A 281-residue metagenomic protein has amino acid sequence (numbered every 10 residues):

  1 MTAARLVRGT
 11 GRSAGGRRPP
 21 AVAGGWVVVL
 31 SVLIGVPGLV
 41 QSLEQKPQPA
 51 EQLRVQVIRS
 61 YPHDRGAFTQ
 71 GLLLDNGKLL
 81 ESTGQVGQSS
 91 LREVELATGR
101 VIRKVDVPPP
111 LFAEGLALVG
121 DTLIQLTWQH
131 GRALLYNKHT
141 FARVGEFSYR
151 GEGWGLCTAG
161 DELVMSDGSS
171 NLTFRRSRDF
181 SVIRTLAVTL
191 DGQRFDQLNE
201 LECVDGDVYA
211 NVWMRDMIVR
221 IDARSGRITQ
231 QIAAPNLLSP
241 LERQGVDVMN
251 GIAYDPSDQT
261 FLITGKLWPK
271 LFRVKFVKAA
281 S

Functional and structural regions predicted by a protein language model:
P47-R65, T98-R100: A short helix->beta-strand "capping" segment at the edge of beta-propeller domains
I58-S90, D106, P110-A117: Beta-strand-rich domains and repeat architectures in extracellular enzymes and scaffolds, especially beta-propellers
S60-R65, V105-P109, E146-R150, A187-Q193 (+2 more regions): Surface loop/turn motifs at the tips and blade-to-blade linkers of beta-strand repeat domains
T69, L198, Q244-A253: Signature of short aromatic-glycine-proline-rich micro-motifs recurring in repeat-based ectodomains
N76-G77, G120-D121, G160-D161, D205-G206 (+1 more regions): Short coil/turn segments that connect the beta-strands within blades of beta-propeller domains
L80-Q85, L123-H130, M165-S169, A210-M214 (+1 more regions): Conserved beta-strand positions in repeat-built beta-propeller and related beta-rich domains
E95-T98, N137-T140, S177-D179, A223-G226 (+1 more regions): Short loop/turn segments that connect beta-strands within beta-propeller blades
G99-W128, R132-L134, R143, F147-Y149: Blade-loop segments of beta-propeller domains
